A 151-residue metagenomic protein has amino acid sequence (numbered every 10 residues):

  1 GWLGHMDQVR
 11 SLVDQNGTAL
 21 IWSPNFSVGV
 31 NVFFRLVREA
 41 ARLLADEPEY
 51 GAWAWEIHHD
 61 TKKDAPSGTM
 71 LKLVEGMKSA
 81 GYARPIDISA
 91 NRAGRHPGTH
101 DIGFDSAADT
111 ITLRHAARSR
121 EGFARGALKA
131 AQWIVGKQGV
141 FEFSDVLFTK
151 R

Functional and structural regions predicted by a protein language model:
G1-W22, V28-R42: Rossmann-fold NAD(P)-binding glycine/threonine-rich loop
S27, A41, H59-K63: Short beta-strand and adjoining strand-loop segment in the mid-core of the Rossmann-like NAD(P)-dependent dehydrogenase
E39, L43-G51: A charged, well-structured terminal subsegment
P48-R151: C-terminal substrate-binding/catalytic lobe of Rossmann-fold NAD(P)-dependent oxidoreductases
